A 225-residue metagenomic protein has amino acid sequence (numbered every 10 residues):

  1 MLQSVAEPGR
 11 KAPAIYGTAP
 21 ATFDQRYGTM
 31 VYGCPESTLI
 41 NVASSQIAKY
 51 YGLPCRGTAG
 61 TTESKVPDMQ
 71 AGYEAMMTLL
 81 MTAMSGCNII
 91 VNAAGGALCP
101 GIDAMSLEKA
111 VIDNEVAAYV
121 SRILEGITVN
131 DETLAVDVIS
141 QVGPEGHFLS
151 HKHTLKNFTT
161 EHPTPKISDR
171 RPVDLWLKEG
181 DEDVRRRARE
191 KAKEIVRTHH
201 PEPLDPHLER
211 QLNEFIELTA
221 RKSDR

Functional and structural regions predicted by a protein language model:
M1-V116: Glycine-rich anion/phosphate-binding loop at the beta-strand->alpha-helix junction
L107-R225: Catalytic-core signal marking the mid-to-C-terminal active-site face
